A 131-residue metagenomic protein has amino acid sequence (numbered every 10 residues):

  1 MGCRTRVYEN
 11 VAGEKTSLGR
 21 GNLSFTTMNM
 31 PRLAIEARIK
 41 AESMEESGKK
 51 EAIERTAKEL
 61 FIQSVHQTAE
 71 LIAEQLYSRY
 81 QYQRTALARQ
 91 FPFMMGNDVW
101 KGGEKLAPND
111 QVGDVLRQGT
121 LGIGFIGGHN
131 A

Functional and structural regions predicted by a protein language model:
M1-R117: Conserved catalytic cores of very large enzyme subunits
L121-A131: Contiguous, well-ordered alpha-helical segments that form the cores/surfaces of helical PPI scaffolds
